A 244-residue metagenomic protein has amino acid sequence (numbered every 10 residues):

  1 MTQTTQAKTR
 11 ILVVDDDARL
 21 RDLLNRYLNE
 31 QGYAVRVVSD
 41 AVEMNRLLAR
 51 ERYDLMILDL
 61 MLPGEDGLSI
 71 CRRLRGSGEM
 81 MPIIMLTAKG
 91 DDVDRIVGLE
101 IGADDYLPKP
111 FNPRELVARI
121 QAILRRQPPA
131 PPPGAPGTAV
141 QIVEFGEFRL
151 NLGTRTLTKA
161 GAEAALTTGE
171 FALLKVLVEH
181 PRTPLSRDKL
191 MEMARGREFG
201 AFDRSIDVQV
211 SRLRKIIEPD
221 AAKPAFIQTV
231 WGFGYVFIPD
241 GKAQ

Functional and structural regions predicted by a protein language model:
A7-R10, A122-P184, D188, P239-D240: Short, Lys/Arg-enriched segments at the junction into DNA-binding effector domains of transcriptional regulators
K8, R52-D54, G78-P82, G200: His-Asp phosphorelay/catalytic-motif detector in bacterial-type signaling
D22-E30: Charged docking surfaces used in two-component/phosphorelay signaling
G32-A41, L47-L48: Short hydrophobic/Thr-rich beta-strand motif most characteristic of the beta2 strand and flanking loop of CheY-like
D40, D66-S69: Acidic catalytic/metal-coordinating carboxylates
E51-I57, L62: Active-site beta3 strand of CheY-like receiver
R72, G76-E144: Basic, amphipathic DNA-recognition helix from helix-turn-helix-like DNA-binding domains
A103, T156-Y235: Positively charged, aromatic-enriched patches within helix-turn-helix-type DNA-binding elements, predominantly
